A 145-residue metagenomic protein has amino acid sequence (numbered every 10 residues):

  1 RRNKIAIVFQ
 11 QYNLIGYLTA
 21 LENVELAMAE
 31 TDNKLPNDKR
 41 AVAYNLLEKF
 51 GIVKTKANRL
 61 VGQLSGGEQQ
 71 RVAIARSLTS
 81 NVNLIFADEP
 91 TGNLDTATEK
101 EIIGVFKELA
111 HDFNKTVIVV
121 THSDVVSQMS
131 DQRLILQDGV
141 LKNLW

Functional and structural regions predicted by a protein language model:
L18-A27: Short coil-to-helix segment of the ABC ATPase nucleotide-binding domain corresponding to the Q-loop/switch region
D38-T55: Conserved ABC ATPase "signature" region
L60-L64, E68-Q70: Conserved ABC ATPase signature
I74: Hydrophobic anchor residue at the start of the ABC signature
N81: Conserved catalytic motifs of ABC-family nucleotide-binding domains
I85-D88: Catalytic Walker B motif of ABC-type/P-loop ATPase nucleotide-binding domains
T96-T98: Helix N-cap at the start of a conserved alpha-helix in ABC-type nucleotide-binding domains
